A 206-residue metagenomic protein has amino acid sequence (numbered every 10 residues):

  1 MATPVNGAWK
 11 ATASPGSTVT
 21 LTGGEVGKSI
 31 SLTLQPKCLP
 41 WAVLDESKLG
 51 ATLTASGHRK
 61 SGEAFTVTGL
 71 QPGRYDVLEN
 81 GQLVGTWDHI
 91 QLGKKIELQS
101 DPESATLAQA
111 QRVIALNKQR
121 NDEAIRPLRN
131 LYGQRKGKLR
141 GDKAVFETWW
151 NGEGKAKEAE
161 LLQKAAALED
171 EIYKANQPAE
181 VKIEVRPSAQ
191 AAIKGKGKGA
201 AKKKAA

Functional and structural regions predicted by a protein language model:
M1-A206: Conserved catalytic region of serine esterases and O-acyltransferases that act on ester linkages in lipids
